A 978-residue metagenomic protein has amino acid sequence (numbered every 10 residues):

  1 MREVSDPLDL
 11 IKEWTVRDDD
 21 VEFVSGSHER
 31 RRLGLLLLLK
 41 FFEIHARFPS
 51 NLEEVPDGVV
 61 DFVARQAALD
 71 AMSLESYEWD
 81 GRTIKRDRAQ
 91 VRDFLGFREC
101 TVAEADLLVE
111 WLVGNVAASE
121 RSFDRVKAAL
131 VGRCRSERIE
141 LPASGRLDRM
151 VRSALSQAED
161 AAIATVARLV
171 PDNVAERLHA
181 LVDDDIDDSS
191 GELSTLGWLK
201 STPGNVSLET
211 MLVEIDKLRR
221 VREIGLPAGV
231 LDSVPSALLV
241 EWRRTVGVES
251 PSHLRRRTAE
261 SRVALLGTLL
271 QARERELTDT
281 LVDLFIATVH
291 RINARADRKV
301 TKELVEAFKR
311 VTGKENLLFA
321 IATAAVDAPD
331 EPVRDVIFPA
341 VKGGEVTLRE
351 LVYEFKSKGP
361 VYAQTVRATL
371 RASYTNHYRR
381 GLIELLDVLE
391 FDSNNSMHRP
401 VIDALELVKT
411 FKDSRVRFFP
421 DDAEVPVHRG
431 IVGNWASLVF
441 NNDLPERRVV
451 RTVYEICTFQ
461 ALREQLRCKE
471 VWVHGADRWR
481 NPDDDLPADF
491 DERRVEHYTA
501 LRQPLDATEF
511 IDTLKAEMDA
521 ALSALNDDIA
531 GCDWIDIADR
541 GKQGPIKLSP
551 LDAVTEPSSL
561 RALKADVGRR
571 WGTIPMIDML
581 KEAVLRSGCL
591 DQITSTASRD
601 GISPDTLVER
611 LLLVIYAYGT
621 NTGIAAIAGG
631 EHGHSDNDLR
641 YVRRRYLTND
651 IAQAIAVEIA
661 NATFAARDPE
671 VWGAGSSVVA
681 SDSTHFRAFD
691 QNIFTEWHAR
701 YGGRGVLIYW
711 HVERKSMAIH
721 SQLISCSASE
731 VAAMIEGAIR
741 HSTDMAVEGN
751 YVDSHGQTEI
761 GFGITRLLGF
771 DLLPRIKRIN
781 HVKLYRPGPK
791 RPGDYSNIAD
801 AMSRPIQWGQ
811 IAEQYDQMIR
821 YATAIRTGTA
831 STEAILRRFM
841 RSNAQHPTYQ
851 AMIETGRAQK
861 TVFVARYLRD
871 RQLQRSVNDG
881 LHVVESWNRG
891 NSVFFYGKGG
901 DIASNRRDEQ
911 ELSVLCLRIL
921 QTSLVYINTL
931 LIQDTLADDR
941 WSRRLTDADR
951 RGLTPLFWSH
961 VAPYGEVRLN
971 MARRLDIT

Functional and structural regions predicted by a protein language model:
R2-M518: Long amphipathic alpha-helical coiled-coil/heptad-repeat bundle
D20, A565, A597, P604-L613 (+4 more regions): Glycine- and acidic
G34-L35, P56-D57, G619-G630, D636: Short, charged amphipathic recognition helices of the HTH superfamily and cognate SANT/SANTA-like modules
A46, I624-I627, V679-H685, M734 (+1 more regions): Short, conserved catalytic/metal-binding motifs centered on acidic residues
S73, Y77, G629-R667, V671 (+2 more regions): Catalytic or ion-translocation cores adjacent to nucleophile or general acid/base/metal-coordination motifs in diverse
A520-G630: Structured, charged N-terminal subsegments at the starts of enzyme catalytic cores and at intra-chain domain/subunit
H685-E696: Flexible, glycine/threonine-enriched loop-and-boundary segments that flank and lead into catalytic domains of large
D800-T978: Long, compositionally biased intrinsically disordered regions
